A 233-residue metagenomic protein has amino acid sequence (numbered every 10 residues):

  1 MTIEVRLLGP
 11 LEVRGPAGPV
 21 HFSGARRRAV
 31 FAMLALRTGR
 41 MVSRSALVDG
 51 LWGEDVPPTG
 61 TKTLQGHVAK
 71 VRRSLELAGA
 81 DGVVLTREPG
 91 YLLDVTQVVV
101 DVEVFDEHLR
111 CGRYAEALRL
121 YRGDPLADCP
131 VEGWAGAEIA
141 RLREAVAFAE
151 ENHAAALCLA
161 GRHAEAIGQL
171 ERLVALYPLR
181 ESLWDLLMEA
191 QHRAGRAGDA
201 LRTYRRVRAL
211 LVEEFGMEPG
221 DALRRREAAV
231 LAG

Functional and structural regions predicted by a protein language model:
T2-V5: Extreme N-terminal starter segment of soluble prokaryotic enzymes
L8-R28: A structural micro-motif at secondary-structure boundaries
V20-H21, R26, M33-G39, D55-T61 (+1 more regions): Intrinsically disordered, charged and Pro/Gly-enriched terminal/linker segments that flank large helical-solenoid
G39-L51: Short coil-to-helix segment of the ABC ATPase nucleotide-binding domain corresponding to the Q-loop/switch region
V68, R72-G79, R208: C-terminal flanking helix
